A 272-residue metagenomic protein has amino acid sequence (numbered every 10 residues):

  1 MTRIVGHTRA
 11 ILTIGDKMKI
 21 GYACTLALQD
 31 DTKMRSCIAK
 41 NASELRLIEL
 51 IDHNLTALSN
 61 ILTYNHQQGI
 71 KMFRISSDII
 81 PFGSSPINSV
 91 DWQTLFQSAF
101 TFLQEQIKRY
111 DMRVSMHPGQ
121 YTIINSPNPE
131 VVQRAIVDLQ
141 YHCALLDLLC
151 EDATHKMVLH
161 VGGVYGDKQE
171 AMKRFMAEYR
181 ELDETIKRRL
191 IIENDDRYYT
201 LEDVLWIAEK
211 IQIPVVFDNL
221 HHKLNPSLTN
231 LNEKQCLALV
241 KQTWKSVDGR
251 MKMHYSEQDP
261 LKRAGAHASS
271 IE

Functional and structural regions predicted by a protein language model:
M1-L12: Short, positively charged low-complexity motifs
I14-R113, Q120-I136, Q140-E151, K156 (+6 more regions): Alpha/beta catalytic barrel-like cores
T25, G162, D195: Fold-independent oxyanion-binding glycine-rich loops and adjacent beta-strand/coil segments at enzyme active sites
K156-A171: Glycine-rich phosphate-binding "P-loop"
Q169, I192-Y198: Domain-core and long-helix interface of multi-subunit machines
E170-F175, C236: A general structural motif
Y199, H222-L224: Short acidic, Gly/Ser-rich segments with clustered Asp/Glu that frequently serve as metal-coordination loops in enzyme
